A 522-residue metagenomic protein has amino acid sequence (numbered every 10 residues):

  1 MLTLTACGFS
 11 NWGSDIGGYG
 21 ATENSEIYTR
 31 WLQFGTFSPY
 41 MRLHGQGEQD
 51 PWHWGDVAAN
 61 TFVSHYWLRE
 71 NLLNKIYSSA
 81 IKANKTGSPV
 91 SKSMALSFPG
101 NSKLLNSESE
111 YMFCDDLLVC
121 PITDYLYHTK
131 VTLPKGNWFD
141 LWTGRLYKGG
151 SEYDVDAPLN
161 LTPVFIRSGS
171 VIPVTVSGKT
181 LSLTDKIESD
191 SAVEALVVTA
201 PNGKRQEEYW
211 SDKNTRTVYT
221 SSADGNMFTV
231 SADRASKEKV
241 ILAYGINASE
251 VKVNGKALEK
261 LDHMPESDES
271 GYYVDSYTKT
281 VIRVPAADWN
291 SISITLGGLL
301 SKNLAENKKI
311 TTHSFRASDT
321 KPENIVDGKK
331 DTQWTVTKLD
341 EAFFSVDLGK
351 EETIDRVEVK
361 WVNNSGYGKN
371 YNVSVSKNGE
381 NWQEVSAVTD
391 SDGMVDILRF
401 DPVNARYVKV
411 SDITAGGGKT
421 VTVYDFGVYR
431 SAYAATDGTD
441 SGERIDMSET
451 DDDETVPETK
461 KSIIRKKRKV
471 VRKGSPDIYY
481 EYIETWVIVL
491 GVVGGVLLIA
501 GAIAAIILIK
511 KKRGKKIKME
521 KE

Functional and structural regions predicted by a protein language model:
M1-N160: Catalytic-domain carbohydrate-binding cleft regions of carbohydrate-active enzymes
Y66-T86, D124, L141-T217: Catalytic cores of secreted or luminal carbohydrate-active enzymes
Y125-K135, A232-S249: Surface-exposed beta-strand/loop patches in extracellular or lumenal glycoproteins
S182-N202, L300-D327: Predominantly extracellular/luminal regions of secreted and cell-surface proteins, especially disulfide-bonded
L300-K302, D327-S386, D390-D446, K466 (+1 more regions): Aromatic, loop-rich ligand-recognition surfaces of beta-strand-rich domains
V487-L498: Single-pass type I membrane protein transmembrane segment
L498-K511: Single-pass type I membrane-protein transmembrane alpha-helix
R513-E522: Cytoplasmic C-terminal tails of single-pass
